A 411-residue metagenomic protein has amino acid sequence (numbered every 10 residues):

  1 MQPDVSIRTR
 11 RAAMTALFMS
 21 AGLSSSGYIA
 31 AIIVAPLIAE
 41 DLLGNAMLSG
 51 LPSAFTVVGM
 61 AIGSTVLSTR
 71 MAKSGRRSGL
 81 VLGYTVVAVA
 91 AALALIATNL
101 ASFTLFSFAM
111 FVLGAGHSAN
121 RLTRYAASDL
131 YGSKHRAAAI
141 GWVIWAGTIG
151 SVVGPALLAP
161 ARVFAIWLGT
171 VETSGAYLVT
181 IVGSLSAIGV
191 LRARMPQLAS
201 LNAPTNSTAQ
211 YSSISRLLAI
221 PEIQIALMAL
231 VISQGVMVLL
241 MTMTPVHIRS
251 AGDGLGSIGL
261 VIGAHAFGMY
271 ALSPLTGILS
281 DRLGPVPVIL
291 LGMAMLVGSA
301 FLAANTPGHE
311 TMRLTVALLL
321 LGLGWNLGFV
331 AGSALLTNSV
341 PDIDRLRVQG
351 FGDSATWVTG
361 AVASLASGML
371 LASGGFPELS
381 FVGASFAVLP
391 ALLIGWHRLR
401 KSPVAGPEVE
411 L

Functional and structural regions predicted by a protein language model:
M1-R11, P196-M228, L411: Juxtamembrane intracellular "pre-TM" segments in multi-pass secondary transporters
A35, S118-G132, L327-P341: Intracellular juxtamembrane helix-capping segments at the cytosolic ends of symmetry-related transmembrane helices
G63-R76, R162, L272-P285, L371: Helix-to-loop junctions at the C-terminal end of transmembrane segments in multipass secondary transporters
T85-L100, M295-G308: C-terminal ends and interior cores of transmembrane alpha-helices in multi-pass membrane transporters/permeases
A109-A146: Cytoplasmic helix-loop-helix junction between adjacent transmembrane helices in 12-TM secondary transporters
G154, L158-A159, V163, I181-A203 (+1 more regions): C-terminal membrane-cytosol helix-exit motif in multi-pass small-molecule transporters
S280-G332: C-terminal transmembrane helical hairpin of 12-TM major facilitator-type secondary transporters
I343-S373: A late C-terminal transmembrane helix in Major Facilitator Superfamily
